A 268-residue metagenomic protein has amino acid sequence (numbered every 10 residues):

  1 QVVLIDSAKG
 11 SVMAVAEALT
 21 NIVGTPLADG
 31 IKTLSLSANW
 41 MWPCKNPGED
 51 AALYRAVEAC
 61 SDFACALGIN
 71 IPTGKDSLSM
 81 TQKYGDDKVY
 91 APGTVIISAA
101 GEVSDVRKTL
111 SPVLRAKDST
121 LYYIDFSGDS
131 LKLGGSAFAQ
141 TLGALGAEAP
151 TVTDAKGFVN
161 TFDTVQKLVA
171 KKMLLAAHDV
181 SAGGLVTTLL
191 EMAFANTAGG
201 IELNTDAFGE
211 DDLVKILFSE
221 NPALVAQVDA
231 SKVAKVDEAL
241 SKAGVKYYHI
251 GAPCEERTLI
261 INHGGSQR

Functional and structural regions predicted by a protein language model:
Q1-D129, S136-A147: Glycine-rich phosphate/pyrophosphate-binding loop regions near the starts of catalytic domains
G10, A14-A18, N160-T164, T188: Well-ordered alpha-helical segments embedded in enzymatic catalytic cores
G10, A52, K156-G157, V228: Residues that cap or flank secondary-structure elements
E49, L53-F63, L67-P72, D76-I96 (+2 more regions): Glycine-/charge-enriched secondary-structure boundary and capping motifs
S98-S104, V152-F162, L203-E210: A general structural motif
V113, D154, H178: Glycine- and other small-residue-rich loops at beta-strand/loop junctions that grip anionic moieties
F126, G135-L175: A glycine- and small/hydrophobic-rich beta-loop-beta segment that serves as a flexible "lid/hinge" or phosphate-binding
K132-L133, V236: Short glycine-/acidic-enriched loop or helix-start segments at secondary-structure transitions that form or flank
